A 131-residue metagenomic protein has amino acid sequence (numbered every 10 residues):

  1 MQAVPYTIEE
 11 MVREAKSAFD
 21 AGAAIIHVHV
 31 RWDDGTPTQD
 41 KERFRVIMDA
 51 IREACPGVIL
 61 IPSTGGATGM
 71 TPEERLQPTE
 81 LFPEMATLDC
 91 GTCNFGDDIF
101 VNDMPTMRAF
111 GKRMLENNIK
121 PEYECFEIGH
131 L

Functional and structural regions predicted by a protein language model:
M1-R13, S63-T71, N94-F100, E122: Active-site mouth loops of central-metabolism enzymes
M11, A18, H29, A86: Conserved, mostly hydrophobic/aromatic
F19-D20, T79, L115: Non-catalytic positions within long, well-ordered alpha-helices that form the structural scaffold/packing of enzyme
I26-V28, V58-T64, E84-L88, P121-E124: Hydrophobic faces of well-ordered beta-strands that scaffold small-molecule active sites in alpha/beta enzyme cores
V30-D34, T64-T68, C90-N94, E127-G129: Active-site-proximal loop/turn and secondary-structure-junction residues that shape catalytic pockets, frequently
P37-P62, A109-E116: Alpha-helix-loop-beta-strand connector modules within alpha/beta enzyme cores
T68-L81, G129-L131: Catalytic cores of alpha/beta
M85-L131: Catalytic alpha/beta core domains of metabolic enzymes, predominantly
